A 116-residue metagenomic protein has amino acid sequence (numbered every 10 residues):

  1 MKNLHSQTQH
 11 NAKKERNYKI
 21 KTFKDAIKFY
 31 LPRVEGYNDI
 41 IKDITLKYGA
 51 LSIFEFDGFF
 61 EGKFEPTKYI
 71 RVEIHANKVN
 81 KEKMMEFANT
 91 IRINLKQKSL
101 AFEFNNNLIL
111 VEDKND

Functional and structural regions predicted by a protein language model:
K2-D116: Positively charged, small/polar-rich N-terminal and surface patches that mediate targeting and assembly and bind
